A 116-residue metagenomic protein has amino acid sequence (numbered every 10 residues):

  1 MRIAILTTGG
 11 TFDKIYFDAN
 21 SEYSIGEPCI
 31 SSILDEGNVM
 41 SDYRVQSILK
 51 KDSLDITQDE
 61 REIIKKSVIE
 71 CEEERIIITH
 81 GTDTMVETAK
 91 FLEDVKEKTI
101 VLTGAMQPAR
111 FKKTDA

Functional and structural regions predicted by a protein language model:
M1-A116: Active-site histidine-anchored catalytic micro-motif
